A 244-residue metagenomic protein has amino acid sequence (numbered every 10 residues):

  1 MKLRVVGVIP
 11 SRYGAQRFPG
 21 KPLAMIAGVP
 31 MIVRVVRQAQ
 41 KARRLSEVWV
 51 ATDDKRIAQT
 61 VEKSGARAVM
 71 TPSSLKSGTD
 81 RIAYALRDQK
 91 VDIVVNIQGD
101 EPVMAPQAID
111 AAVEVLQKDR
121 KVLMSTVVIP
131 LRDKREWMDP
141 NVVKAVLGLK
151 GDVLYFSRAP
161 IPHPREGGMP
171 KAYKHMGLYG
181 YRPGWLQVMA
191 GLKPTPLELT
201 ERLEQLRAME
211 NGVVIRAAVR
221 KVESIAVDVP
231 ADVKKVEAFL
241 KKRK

Functional and structural regions predicted by a protein language model:
L3-A51: N-terminal glycine-rich phosphate-binding loop and ensuing alpha1 helix
G7, V48-V50, V94, S125 (+2 more regions): Hydrophobic/aromatic residues located in beta-strands of well-ordered beta-sheets within soluble catalytic
L45, V91, D119-V122, V213: Short, high-confidence coil segments that cap the C-terminus of an alpha-helix and link into the following beta-strand
W49, K55-E114: Short phosphate-binding loop-to-helix
T52-D53, M104, Y181, D228: A conserved hydrophobic position in a structured secondary element of the catalytic/binding core that shapes
M104-T195: Conserved core of the sugar-phosphate nucleotidyltransferase
P170-K244: Conserved alpha/beta core of the MobA/IspD/sugar-nucleotide pyrophosphorylase nucleotidyltransferase superfamily
